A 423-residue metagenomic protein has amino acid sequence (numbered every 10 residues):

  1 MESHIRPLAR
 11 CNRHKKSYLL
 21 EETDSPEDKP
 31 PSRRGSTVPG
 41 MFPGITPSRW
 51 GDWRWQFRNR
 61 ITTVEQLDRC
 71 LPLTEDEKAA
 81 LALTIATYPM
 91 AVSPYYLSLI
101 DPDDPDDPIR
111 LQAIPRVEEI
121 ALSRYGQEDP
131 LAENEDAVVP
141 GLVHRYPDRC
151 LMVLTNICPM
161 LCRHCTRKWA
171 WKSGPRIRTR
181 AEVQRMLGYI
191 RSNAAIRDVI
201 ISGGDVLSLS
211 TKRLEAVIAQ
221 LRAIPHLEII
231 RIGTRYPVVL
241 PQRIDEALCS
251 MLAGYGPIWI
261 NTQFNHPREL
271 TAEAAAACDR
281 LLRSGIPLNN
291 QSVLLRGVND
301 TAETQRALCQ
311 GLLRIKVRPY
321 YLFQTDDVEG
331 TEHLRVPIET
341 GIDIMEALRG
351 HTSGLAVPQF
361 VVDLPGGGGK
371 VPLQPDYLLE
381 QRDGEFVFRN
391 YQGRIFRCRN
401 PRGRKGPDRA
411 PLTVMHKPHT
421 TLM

Functional and structural regions predicted by a protein language model:
E2-H144: Flexible, acidic/Gly-rich N-terminal and inter-domain linker regions that tether and position cofactor-handling modules
Y96, C158, C162, Y320: Conserved, mostly hydrophobic/aromatic
A137-G141, C150-V153, Q184-I190: Short, charged beta->alpha transition segments
H144-A181, I232: Canonical Radical SAM [4Fe-4S] cluster-binding loop centered on the CxxxCxxC motif and its immediate flanking residues
H164, A194, A275-D300, Y391-M423: Mobile, glycine- and charge-enriched loop segments and immediately flanking short secondary-structure elements within
Q184-D198, L207-T352: Conserved AdoMet/S-adenosylmethionine-binding subsite of the radical SAM
M345-M423: C-terminal accessory regions of radical SAM enzymes
